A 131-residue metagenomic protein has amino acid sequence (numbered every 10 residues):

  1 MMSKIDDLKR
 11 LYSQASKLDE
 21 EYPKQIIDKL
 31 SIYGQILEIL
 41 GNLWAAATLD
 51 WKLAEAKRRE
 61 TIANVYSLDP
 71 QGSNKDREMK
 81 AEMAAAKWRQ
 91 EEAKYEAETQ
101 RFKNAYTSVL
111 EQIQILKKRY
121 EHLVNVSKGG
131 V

Functional and structural regions predicted by a protein language model:
M1-K9: Short, intrinsically disordered N-terminal pre-domain segments
M2-S3, E20, N125-V131: Short acidic DE-rich linear segments
K9-L40: Short, charge-rich amphipathic alpha-helices with coiled-coil/heptad character
S31-A63: Short, well-structured hydrophobic secondary-structure segments
L53-K94: Extended, amphipathic alpha-helical coiled-coil scaffold segments used for oligomerization/tethering in eukaryotic
Q90-L123: Long amphipathic alpha-helical coiled-coil segments
